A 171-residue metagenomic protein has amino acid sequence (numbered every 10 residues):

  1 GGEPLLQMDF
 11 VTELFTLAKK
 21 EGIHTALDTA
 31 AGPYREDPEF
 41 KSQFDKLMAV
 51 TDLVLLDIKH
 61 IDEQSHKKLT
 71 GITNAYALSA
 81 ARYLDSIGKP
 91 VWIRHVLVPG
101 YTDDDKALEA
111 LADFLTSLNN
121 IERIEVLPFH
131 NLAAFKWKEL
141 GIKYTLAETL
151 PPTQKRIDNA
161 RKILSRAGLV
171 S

Functional and structural regions predicted by a protein language model:
G1: Glycine/small-residue-rich loop that forms an oxyanion/phosphate-binding "nest" at active or ligand-binding sites
P4-L127, L132: Conserved AdoMet/S-adenosylmethionine-binding subsite of the radical SAM
G71, K138-G141, G168: Glycine-centered secondary-structure boundary/capping sites
P90-V91, K155-S171: C-terminal accessory region of radical SAM enzymes
D113-T116, E122, K138-I163: A structural motif corresponding to the C-terminal lobe/cap of the Radical SAM core domain
